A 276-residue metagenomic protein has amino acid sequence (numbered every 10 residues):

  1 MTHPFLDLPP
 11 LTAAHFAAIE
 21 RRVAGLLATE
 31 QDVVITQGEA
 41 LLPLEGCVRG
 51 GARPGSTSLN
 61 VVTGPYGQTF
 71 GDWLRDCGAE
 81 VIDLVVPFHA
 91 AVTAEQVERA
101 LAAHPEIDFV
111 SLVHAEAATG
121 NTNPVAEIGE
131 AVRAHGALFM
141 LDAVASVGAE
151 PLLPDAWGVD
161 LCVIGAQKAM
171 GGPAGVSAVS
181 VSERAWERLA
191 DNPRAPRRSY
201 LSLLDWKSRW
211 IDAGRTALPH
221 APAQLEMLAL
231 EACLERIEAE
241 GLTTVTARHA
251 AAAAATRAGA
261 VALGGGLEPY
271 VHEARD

Functional and structural regions predicted by a protein language model:
T2-G46, T69-R75: Conserved N-terminal alpha-helix of the aminotransferase class I/II PLP-enzyme fold
V34-E39, V61-T63, A145: Active-site nucleophile and cofactor-binding loops and adjacent substrate-binding regions of central metabolic enzymes
A52-Q68: Conserved PLP-anchoring active-site segment centered on the Schiff-base-forming lysine
V92-G148, L161: Active-site phosphate-binding strand-loop segment of PLP-dependent enzymes
D155-Q167: Conserved active-site segment immediately N-terminal to the catalytic lysine that forms the internal aldimine
Q167-A258: Active-site C-terminal subdomain of aminotransferase-like
R257-D276: Conserved small-domain helix->loop->beta segment predominantly found in fold-type I
